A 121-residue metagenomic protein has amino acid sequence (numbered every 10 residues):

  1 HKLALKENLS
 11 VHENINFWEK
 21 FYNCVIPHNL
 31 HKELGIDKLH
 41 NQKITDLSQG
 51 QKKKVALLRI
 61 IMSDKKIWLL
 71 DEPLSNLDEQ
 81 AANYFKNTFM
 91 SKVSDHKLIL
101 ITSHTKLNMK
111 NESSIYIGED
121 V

Functional and structural regions predicted by a protein language model:
K2, E7-Y22: Q-loop/switch helix immediately C-terminal to the Walker
F17, K43-K52: Conserved ABC ATPase signature
V25-L39: Conserved ABC ATPase "signature" region
I36, S48-K54, E79: ABC ATPase nucleotide-binding domain "signature motif"
L57, H96: Hydrophobic anchor residue at the start of the ABC signature
W68-E72, L77: Catalytic Walker B motif of ABC-type/P-loop ATPase nucleotide-binding domains
D78-T88: Conserved D-loop/post-Walker B switch-helix segment of ABC ATPase nucleotide-binding domains
